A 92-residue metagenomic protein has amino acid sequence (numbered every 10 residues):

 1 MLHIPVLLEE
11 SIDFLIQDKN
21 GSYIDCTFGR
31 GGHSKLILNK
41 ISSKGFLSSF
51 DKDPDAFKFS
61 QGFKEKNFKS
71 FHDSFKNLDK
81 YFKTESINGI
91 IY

Functional and structural regions predicted by a protein language model:
M1-D18: S-adenosyl-L-methionine
V6, D18-Y81, N88, Y92: SAM cofactor-binding core of SAM-dependent methyltransferases, primarily the Rossmann-like beta-alpha-beta module
